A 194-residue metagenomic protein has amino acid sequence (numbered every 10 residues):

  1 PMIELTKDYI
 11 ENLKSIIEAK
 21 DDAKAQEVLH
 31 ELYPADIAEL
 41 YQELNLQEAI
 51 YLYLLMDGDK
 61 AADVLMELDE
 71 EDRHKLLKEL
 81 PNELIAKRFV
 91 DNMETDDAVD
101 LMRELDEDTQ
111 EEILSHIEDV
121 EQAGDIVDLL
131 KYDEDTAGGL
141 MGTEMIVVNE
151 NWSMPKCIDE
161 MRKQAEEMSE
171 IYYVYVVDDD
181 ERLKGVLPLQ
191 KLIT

Functional and structural regions predicted by a protein language model:
M2-T194: Hydrophobic packing positions in regular secondary-structure scaffolds
